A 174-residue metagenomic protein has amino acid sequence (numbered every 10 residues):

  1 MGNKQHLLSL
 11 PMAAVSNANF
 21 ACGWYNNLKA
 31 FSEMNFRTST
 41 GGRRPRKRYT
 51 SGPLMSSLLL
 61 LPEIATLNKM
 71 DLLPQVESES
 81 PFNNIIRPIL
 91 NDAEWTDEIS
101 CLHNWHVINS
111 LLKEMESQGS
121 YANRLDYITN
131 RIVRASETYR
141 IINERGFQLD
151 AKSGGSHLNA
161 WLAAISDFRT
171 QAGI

Functional and structural regions predicted by a protein language model:
M1: Short beta-strand/loop segments at the ligand-binding rim of alpha/beta enzyme cores
Q5-N19: Catalytic cores of alpha/beta
L10-A14, N27-E94, E98-I99: C-terminal structured domains
A18-L28: Gly/Pro- and small hydrophobic-enriched strand-loop and loop-to-helix capping segments that sit at the rims
V76-I174: C-terminal extensions of enzymes
